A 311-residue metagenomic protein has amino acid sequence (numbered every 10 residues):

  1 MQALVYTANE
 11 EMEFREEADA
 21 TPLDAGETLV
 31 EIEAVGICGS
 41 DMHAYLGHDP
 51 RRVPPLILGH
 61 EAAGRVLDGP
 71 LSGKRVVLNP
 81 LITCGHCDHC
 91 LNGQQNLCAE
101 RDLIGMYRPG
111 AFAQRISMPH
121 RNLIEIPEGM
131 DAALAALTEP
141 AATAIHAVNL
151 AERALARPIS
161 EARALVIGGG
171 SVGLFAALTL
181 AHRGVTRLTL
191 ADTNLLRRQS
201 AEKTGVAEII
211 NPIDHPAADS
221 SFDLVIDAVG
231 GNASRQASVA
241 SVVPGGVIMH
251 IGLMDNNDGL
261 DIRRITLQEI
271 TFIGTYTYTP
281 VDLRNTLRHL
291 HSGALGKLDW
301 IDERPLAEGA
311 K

Functional and structural regions predicted by a protein language model:
M1, Q236, P280-K311: C-terminal hydrophobic helical "lid"/dimerization subdomain of Rossmann-like NAD(P)H-dependent oxidoreductases
A20-V35, D49-D88, P127-G129: Glycine-rich beta-strand-centered segment in the early N-terminal region that forms part of a ligand/cofactor-binding
S40-L46: Cytochrome P450 core scaffold surrounding the K-helix E-X-X-R motif and the conserved "meander" helix-loop region
C84-I167: NAD(P)H dinucleotide-binding glycine-rich loop of Rossmann-like/cofactor-binding domains, especially the beta1-alpha1
D131-P212: Mid-domain Rossmann-like dinucleotide-binding core that forms the NAD(H)/NADP(H) cofactor-binding site
A154-R163, Q199-T271: Glycine-rich cofactor phosphate-binding loops and adjacent beta1-alpha1 units of small-molecule cofactor enzyme domains
T193-N194, M254, Y278: Residues in the short beta-alpha loop(s) of Rossmann-like NAD(P)-binding domains
